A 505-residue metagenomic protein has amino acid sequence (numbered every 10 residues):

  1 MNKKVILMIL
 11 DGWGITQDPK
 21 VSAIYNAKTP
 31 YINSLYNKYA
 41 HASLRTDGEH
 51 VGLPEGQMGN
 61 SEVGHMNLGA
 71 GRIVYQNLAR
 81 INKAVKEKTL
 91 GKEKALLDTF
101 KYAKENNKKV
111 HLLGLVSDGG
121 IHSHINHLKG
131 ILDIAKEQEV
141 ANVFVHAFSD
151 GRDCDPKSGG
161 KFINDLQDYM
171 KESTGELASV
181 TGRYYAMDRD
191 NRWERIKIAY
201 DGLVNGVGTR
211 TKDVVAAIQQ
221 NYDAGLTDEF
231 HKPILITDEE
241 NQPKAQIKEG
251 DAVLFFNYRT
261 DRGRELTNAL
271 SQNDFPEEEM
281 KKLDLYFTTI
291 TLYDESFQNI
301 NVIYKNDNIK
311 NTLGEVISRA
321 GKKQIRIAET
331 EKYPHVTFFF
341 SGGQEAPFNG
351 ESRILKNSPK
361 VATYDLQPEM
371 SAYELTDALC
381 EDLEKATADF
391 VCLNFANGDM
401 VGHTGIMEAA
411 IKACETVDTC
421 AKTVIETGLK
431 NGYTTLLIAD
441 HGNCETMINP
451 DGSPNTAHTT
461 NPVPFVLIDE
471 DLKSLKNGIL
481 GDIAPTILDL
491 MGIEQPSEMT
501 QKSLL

Functional and structural regions predicted by a protein language model:
M1-L505: Feature captures the catalytic ectodomains and active-site-proximal regions of enzymes that hydrolyze or transfer
